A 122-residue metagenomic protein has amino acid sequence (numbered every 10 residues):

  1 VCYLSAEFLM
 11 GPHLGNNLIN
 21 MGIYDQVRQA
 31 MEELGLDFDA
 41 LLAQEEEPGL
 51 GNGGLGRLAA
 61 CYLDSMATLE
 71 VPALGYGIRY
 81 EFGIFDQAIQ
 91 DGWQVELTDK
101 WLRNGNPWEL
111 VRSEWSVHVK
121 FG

Functional and structural regions predicted by a protein language model:
V1-G122: A conserved ligand/cofactor-binding region detector
